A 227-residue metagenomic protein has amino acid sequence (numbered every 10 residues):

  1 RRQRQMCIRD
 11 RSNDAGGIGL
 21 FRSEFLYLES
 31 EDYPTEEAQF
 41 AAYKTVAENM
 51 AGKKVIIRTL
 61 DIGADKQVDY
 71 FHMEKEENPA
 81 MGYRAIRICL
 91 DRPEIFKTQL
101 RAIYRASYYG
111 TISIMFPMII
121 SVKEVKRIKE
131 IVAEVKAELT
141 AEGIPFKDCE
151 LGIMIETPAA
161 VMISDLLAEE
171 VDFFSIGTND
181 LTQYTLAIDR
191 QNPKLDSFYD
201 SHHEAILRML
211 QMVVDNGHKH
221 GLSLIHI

Functional and structural regions predicted by a protein language model:
R1-Q5, R9-I225: Conserved alpha/beta-domain cores
